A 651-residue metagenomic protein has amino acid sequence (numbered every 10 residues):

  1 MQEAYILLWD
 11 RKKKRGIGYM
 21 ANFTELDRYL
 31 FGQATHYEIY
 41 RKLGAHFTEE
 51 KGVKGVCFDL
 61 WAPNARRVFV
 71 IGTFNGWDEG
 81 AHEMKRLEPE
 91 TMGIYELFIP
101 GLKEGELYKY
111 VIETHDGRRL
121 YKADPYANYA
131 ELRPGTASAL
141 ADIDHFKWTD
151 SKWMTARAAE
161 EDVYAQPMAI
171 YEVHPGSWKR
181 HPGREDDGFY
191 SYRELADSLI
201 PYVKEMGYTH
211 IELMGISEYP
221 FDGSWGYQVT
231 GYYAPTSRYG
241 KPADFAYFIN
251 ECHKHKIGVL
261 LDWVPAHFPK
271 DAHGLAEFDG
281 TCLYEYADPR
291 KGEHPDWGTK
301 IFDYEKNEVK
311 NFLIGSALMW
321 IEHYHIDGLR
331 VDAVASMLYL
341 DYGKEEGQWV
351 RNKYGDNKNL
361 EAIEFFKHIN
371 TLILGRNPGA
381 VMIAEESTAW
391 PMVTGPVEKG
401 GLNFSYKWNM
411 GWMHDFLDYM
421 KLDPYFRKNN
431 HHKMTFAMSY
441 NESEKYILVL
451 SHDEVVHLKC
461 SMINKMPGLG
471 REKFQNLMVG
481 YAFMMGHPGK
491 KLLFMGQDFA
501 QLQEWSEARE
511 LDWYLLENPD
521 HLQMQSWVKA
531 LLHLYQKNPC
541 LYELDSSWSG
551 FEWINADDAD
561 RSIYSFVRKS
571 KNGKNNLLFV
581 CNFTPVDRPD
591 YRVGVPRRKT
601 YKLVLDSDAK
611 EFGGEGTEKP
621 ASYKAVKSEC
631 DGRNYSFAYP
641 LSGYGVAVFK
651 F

Functional and structural regions predicted by a protein language model:
Y5-C57, L87-E172, S177-R184, E194 (+1 more regions): The feature marks proteins involved in alpha-glucan
L60, Y110, V173, V203 (+9 more regions): Conserved, mostly hydrophobic/aromatic
W61-V68, P596-R598: Short proline/glycine-enriched turn/loop motifs at strand-loop junctions of beta-rich domains
T73-D78, H115: Change "in extracellular beta-sheet-rich domains … of secreted and cell-surface proteins" to "in beta-sheet-rich domains
E104-E106, P620-F651: C-terminal beta-strand-rich structural cap/linker in extracellular carbohydrate-active enzymes
E131, W153-M168, H174-K358: Substrate-binding/active-site clefts of carbohydrate-active enzymes
H325-D327, E345-E507, L515, Q536-C540 (+3 more regions): Conserved alpha/beta catalytic core and glycan-binding cleft of carbohydrate-active enzymes
D520-L541: Catalytic cores of secreted or luminal carbohydrate-active enzymes
